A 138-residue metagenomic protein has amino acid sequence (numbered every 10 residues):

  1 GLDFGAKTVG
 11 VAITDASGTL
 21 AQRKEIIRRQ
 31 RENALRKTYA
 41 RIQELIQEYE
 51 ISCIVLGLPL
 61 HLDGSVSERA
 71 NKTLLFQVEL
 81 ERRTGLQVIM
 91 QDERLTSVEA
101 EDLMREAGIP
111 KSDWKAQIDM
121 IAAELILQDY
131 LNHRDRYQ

Functional and structural regions predicted by a protein language model:
G1-D3: Short glycine-aspartate micro-motif
K7-Q138: Phosphate- and other anionic-substrate recognition elements at nucleic-acid/protein interfaces
